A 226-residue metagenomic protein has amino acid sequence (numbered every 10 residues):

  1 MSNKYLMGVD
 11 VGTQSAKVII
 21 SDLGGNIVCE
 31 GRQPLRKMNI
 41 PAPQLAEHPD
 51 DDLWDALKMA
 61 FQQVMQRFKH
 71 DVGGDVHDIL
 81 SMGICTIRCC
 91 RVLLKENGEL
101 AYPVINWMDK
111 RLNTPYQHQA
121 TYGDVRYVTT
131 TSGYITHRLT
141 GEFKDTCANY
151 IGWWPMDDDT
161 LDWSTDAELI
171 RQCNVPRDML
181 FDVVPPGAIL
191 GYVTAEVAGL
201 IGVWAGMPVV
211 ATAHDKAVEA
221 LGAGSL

Functional and structural regions predicted by a protein language model:
M1-L100, D124, F181, A198-G199 (+1 more regions): N-terminal glycine/serine-rich phosphate-binding loop of ATP-dependent small-molecule kinases, especially carbohydrate
N3, M7, D78, T136 (+2 more regions): Short, flexible coil/turn micro-motifs enriched in small/turn-prone residues
V11-T13, C90, L94-N97, M108-K110 (+1 more regions): Gly/Ser/Thr-rich active-site cleft segment
C29, A42, A46-E47, V104 (+3 more regions): Charge-rich, low-complexity amphipathic helices in intrinsically disordered tails/linkers adjacent to domains
D50, P103, N149-Y150: Acidic, low-complexity intrinsically disordered regions
L221-L226: Alpha-helix C-terminal capping segments
